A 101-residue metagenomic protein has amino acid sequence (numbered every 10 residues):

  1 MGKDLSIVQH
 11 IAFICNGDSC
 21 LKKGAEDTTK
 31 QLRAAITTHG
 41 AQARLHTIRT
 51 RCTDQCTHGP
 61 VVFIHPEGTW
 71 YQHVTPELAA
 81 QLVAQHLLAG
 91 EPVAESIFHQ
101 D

Functional and structural regions predicted by a protein language model:
M1-A12: N-terminal, Lys/Arg- and Ser/Thr-rich interaction peptides
G2-K3, E26-I48, H73-L88: Ferredoxin-type iron-sulfur electron-transfer modules in oxidoreductases and energy-metabolism complexes
L5, V62-F63, G90: Alpha-helical protein-protein interaction elements
L5-I7, G40, T57: A generic structural signal for short, non-catalytic loop/turn and secondary-structure boundary residues
H10-A25, I48-H65: Local cysteine-cluster metal-coordination motifs and their immediate loop/turn environment, predominantly Fe-S cluster
H46-H58, A80-D101: Short Fe-S-cluster ligation motifs
T69-W70: A short, exposed loop/beta-hairpin motif centered on an aromatic-Gly-Thr core
